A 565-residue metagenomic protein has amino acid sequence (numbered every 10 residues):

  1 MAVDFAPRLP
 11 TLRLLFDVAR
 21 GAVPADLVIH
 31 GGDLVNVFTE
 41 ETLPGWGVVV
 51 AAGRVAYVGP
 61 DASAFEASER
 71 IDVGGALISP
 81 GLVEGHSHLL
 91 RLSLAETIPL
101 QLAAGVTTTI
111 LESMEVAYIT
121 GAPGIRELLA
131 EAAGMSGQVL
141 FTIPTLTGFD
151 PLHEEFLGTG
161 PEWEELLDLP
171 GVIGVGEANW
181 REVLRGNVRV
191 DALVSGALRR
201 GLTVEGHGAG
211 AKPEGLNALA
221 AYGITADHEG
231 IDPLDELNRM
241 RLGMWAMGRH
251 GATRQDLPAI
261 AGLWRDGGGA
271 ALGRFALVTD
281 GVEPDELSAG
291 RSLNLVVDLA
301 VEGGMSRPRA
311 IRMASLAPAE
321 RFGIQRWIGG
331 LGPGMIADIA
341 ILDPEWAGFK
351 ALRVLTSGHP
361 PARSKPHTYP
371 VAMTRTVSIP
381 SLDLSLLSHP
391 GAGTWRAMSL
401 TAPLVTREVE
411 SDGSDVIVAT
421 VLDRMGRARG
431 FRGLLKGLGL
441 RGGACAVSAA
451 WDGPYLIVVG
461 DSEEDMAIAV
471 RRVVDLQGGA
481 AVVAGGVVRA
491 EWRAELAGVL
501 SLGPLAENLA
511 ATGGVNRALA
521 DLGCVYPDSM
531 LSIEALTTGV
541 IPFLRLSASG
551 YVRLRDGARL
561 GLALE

Functional and structural regions predicted by a protein language model:
M1-W46, V50-A56, D61, L102-A103 (+4 more regions): Active-site microenvironment of metallo-dependent hydrolases
A2-P10, L15-A19, P99-T203, A270 (+1 more regions): Divalent-metal coordination cores built from histidine and acidic residues
A22-G31, S63-L111, T420: Replace "His-x-His-based motif
G81-S93, T147-G160, T225: Active-site mouth loops of central-metabolism enzymes
H88, M114-V116, P144-F149, E177-R181 (+4 more regions): Active-site beta-loop-alpha junctions enriched in small/polar residues
G158-G176, E182-A246, Q255-L277, S288-E302 (+2 more regions): Histidine/acidic residue-rich metal-binding segments in metalloenzymes
